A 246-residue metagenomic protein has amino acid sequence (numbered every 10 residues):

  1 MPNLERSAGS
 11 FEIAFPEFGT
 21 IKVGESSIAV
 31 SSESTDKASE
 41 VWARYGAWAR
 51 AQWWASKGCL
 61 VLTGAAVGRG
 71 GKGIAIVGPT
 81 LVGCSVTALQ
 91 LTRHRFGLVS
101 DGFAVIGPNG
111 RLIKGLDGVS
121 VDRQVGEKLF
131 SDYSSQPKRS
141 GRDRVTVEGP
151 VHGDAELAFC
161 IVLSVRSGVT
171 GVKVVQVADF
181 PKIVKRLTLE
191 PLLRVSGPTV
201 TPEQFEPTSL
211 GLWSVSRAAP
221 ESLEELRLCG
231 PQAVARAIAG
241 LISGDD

Functional and structural regions predicted by a protein language model:
M1-K37, I238-D246: Long, basic/Gly/Ser/Thr-rich N-terminal segments that mediate initial subcellular attachment or targeting
G9-P16, W53-C59, E203-E206: Short, solvent-exposed secondary-structure boundary motifs
E17-G19, C59, K72-I74: Short acidic/polar mixed-charge low-complexity motifs
E17-V23, D36-E40, R123, V169-T170 (+1 more regions): Short, surface-exposed beta-strand/loop "edge" segments at domain boundaries and coil↔beta transitions
V41-V61: N-terminal pre-Walker A segment at the start of P-loop NTPase domains
T63-P79, R93-D246: Glycine-rich, often acidic-flanked micro-motifs that create phosphate/phosphodiester-binding or positioning elements
V82-C84: Conserved glycine(s) of the Walker
T87-A88: Post-Walker A alpha-helix
